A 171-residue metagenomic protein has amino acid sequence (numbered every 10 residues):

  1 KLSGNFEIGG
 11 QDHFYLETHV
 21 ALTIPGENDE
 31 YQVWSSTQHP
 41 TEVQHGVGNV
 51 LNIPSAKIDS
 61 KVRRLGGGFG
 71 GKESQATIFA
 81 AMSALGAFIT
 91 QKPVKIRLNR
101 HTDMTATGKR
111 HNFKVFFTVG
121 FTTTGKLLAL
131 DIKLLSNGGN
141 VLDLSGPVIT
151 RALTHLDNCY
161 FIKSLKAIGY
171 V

Functional and structural regions predicted by a protein language model:
K1-V171: Structural alpha/beta core scaffold segments of enzyme domains
